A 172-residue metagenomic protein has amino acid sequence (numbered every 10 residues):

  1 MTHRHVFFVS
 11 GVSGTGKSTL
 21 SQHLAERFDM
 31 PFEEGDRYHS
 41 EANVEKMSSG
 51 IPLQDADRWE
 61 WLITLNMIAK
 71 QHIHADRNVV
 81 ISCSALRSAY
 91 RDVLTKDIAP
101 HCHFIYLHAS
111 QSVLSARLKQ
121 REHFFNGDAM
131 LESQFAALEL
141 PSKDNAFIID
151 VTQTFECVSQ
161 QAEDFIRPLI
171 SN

Functional and structural regions predicted by a protein language model:
V9: Hydrophobic anchor at the beta1->P-loop junction of P-loop NTPases
S13: The conserved Walker
K17: Conserved lysine of the Walker
Q22-M67: Conserved substrate/cofactor phosphate-moiety recognition/catalytic segment in nucleotide-dependent phosphotransferases
D57-A99: Glycine-rich phosphate-binding loop used to anchor ATP phosphates in small-molecule kinases, encompassing both
L62-N66, F155-I166: Short, amphipathic alpha-helical "lid/cap" segments that border enzyme active or binding sites
I98-R117: Conserved phosphate-donor/acceptor-positioning beta-strand/loop module used by diverse small-molecule
Q120-Q161: Small-molecule kinase domains that catalyze NTP-dependent phosphoryl transfer to phosphate-bearing small molecules
